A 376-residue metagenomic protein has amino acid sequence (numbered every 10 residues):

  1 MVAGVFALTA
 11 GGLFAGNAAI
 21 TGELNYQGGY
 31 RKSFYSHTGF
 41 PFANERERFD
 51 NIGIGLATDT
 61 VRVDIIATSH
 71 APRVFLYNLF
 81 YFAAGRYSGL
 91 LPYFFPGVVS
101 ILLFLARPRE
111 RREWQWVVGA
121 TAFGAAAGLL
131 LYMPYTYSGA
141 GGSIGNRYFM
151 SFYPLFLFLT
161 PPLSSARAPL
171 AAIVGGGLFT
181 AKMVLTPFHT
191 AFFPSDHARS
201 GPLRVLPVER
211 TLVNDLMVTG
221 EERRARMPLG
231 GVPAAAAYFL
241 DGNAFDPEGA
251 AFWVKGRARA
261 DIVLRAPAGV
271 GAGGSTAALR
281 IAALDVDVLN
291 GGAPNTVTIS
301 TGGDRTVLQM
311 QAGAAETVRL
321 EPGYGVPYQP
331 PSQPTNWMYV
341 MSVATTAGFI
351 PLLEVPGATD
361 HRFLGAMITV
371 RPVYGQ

Functional and structural regions predicted by a protein language model:
M1-G11, E113-A126, S164-H197: Signature aromatic-anchored transmembrane alpha helix within multi-pass, membrane-resident enzymes that catalyze glycan
L13-N17, F104, L129-Y132: Structural signal for membrane-spanning alpha-helices in multi-pass inner-membrane proteins, emphasizing helix cores
F14-R31, P187-A198: Helix-to-loop transition at the C-terminal end of transmembrane segments
T21-G22, G85-P92, L130-S151, A191-D196: Membrane-interface catalytic loops of GT-C/OST-like multi-pass glycosylation enzymes that act
E23-R107, P207-G242: Membrane-lumen/periplasm interface segments of multi-pass, membrane-embedded glycan/lipid transferases
N78, F82, G89-Q115, A122 (+2 more regions): Hydrophobic, aromatic-rich transmembrane alpha-helices and their immediate juxtamembrane boundary segments
S143, G175-E248: Membrane-embedded, lumen/periplasm-facing catalytic core of multi-pass transferases that use lipid-linked donors
M227-Q376: Basic, ligand-binding patches in group-transfer machinery, especially extracytoplasmic/periplasmic segments
